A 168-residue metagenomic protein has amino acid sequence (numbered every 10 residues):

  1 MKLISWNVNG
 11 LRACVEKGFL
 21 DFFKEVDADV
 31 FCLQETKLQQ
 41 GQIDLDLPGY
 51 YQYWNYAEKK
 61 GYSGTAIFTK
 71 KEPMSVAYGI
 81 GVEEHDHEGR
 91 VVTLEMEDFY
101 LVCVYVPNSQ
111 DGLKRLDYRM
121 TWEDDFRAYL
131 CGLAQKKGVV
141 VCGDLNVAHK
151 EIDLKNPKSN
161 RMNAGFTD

Functional and structural regions predicted by a protein language model:
M1-L47, A57, Y62, Y78: N-terminal, active-site-proximal structural segment of metallo-dependent hydrolase catalytic domains
M1-N9, D98-Q110, C142: Active-site-proximal beta-strand elements of phosphoester/diester hydrolases
N7, F23-G41, L101, L130-E151: Active-site beta-strand/loop signature of hydrolases that rely on acidic residues for catalysis
K17-L20, D117-R127: Conserved CoA-thioester-binding segment of acyl-CoA-metabolizing enzymes
K37, Q42-S109: Structured beta-strand-rich core segments of catalytic domains in phosphoester-bond hydrolases
Q40-Q42, Y62, Q110-L113, A148-P157: Short catalytic/ligand-binding loop motif for oxyanion handling, primarily in non-cytosolic enzymes, centered on
Y51, D125-D168: Metal-dependent phosphoesterases centered on the DNase I-like endonuclease/exonuclease/phosphatase
G81-V82, P107-E123, K158-N163: Surface-exposed cleft-lining segments at the edges of enzyme active sites
